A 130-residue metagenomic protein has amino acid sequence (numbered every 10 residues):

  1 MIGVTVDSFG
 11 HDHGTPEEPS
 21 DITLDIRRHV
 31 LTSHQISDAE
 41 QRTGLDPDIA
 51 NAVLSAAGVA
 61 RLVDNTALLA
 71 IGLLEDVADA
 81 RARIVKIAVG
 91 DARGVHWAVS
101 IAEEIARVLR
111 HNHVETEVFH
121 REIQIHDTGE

Functional and structural regions predicted by a protein language model:
M1-R42: Glycine-rich, flexible N-terminal cofactor/catalytic loop recognition
T32, I125-D127: Flexible, glycine-rich phosphate/dinucleotide-binding loops and adjacent beta-alpha linkers at cofactor/substrate
H34-I84: Helix-loop module immediately N-terminal to the HCX5R catalytic loop in PTP-like cysteine phosphatase domains
D64, L68-I71, V99, E103 (+1 more regions): A generic structural signal for well-ordered alpha-helical surface patches
R81-A106: Catalytic cysteine-centered active loop of the rhodanese-like fold, especially the PTP/DSP P-loop
A106-T116: Post-Walker A helix-loop "phosphate-sensing" segment adjacent to the P-loop in P-loop NTPases
V114-I125: Short beta-strand-centered segment that lines the nucleotide-binding/catalytic pocket of NTP-utilizing
E130: Active-site helical microenvironments for divalent-metal-assisted chemistry
